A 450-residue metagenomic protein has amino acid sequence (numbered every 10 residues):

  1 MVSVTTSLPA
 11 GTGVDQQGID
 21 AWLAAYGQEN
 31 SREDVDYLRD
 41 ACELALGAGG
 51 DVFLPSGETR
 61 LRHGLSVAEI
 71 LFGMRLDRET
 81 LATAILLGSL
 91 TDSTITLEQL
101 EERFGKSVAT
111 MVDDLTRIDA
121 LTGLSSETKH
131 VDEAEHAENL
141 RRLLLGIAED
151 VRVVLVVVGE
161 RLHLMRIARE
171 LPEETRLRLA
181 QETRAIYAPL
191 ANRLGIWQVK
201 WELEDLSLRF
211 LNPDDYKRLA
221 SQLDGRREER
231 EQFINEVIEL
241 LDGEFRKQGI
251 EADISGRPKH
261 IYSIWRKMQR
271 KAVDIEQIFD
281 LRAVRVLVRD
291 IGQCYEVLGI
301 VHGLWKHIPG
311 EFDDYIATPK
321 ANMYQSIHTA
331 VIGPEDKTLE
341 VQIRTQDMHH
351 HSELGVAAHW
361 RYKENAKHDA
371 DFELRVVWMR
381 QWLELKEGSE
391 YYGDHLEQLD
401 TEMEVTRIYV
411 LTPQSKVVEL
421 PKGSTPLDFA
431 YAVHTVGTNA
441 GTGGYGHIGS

Functional and structural regions predicted by a protein language model:
M1-L339, R344-T401, V405-V417, T435: Active-site helical microenvironments for divalent-metal-assisted chemistry
Y37, T425-F429: Short, structural beta-strand-to-alpha-helix junction motif
V433-S450: Glycine-rich phosphate/pyrophosphate-binding loops and their adjacent beta-strand/loop elements at enzyme active sites
